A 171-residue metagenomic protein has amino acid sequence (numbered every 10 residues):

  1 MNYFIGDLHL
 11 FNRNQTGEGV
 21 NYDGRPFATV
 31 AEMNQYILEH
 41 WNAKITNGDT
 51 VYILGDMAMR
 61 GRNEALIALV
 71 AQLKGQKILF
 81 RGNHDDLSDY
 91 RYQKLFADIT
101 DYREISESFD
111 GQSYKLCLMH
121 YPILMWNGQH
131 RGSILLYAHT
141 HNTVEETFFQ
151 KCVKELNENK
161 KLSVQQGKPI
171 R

Functional and structural regions predicted by a protein language model:
Y3-G6, L10-E104: Core catalytic region of metal-dependent phosphoesterases/phosphodiesterases, especially metallo-beta-lactamase-like
K94-R171: Conserved beta-sheet core of the metallophosphoesterase superfamily
